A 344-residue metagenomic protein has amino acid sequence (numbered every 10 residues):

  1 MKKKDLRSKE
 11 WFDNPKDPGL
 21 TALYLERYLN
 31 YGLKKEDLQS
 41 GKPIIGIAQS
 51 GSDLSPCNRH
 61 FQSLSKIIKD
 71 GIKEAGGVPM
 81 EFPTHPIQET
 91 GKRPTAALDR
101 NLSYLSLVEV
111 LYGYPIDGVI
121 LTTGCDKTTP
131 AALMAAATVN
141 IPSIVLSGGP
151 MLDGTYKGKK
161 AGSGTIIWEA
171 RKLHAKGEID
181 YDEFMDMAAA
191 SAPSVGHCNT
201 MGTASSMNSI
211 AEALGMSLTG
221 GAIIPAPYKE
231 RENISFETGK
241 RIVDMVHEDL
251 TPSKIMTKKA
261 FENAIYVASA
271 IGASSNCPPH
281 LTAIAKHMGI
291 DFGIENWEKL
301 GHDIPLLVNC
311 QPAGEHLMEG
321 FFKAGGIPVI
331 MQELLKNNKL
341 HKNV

Functional and structural regions predicted by a protein language model:
M1-R59, L64-H85, T90, A96 (+3 more regions): Catalytic or ion-coupling anion/metal-binding cores of large enzyme and transporter domains
R93-L111, G325: Glycine-rich, anion-gripping cofactor-binding loops and their flanking helix/strand elements in enzyme active sites
L102-S103, G124-T128, K259: Short, glycine/acidic-rich beta->alpha junctions
L111-A132, S143-G148: A short, small-residue-rich loop immediately preceding and capping a beta-strand
